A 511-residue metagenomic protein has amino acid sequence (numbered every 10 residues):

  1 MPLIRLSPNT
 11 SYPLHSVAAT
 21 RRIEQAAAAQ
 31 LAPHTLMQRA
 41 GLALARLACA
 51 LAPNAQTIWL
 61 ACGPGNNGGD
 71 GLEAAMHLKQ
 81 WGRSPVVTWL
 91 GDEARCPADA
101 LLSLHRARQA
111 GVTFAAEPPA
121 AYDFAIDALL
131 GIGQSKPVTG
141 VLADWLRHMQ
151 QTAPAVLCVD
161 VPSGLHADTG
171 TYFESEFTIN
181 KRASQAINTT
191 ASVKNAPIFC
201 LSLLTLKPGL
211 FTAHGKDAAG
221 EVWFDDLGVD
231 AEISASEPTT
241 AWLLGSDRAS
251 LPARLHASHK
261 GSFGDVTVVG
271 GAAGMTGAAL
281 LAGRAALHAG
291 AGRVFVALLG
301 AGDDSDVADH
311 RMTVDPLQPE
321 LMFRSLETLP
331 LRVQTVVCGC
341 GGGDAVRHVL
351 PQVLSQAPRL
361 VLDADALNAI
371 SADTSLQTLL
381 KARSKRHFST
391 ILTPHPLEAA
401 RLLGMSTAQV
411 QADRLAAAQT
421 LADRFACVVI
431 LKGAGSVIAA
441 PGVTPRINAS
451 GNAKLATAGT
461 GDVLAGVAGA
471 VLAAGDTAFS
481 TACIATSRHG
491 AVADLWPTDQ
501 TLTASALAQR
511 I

Functional and structural regions predicted by a protein language model:
M1-L90, P97, L101, T178-T189 (+3 more regions): Small-residue (G/A/S/T)-rich helix-start motifs and N-terminal tracts that mark the onset
N66-G69, E93, Q134, S163: Phosphate/ribose-phosphate-bearing ligand recognition and processing surfaces, centered on ADP-ribose/NAD(+/P+) systems
S103-P118, A249-P252: Glycine-rich oxoanion-binding loops at beta->alpha junctions
H105-G111, G131-Q134, V138, L321-E327 (+1 more regions): Short, structured secondary-structure boundary patches
G111-Y122, F323-L331: Short acidic low-complexity segments
E117-P137, V337-G341, A345, D423: Glycine-rich phosphate-binding loop
D123-F124, L129-P238: Internal gly/pro-rich beta-alpha loop/helix module that stabilizes soluble enzyme cofactors or their anionic handles
